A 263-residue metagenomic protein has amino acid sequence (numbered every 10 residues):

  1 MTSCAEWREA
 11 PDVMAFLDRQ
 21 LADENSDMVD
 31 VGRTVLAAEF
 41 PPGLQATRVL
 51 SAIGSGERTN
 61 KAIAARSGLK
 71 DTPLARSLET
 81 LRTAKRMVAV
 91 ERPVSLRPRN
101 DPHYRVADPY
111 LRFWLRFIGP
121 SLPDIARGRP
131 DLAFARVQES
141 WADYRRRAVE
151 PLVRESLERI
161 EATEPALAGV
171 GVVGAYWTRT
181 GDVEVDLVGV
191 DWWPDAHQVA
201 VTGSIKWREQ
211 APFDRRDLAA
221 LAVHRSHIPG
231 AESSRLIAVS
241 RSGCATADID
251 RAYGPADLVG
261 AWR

Functional and structural regions predicted by a protein language model:
M1-T34: Amphipathic alpha-helical "lid/sensor" segments that cap RecA-like P-loop NTPase cores
V31-P42, A62: Short amphipathic alpha-helical boundary/capping segments
A46-G54, R154: Hydrophobic residues on short alpha-helical segments
V49, T59-S67: A short acidic, leucine-rich amphipathic alpha-helix
S67-K85: Short amphipathic alpha-helical interaction segments
R82-V94: A short, conserved structural fragment
E91-H103: Short, Lys/Arg-rich nucleic-acid/phosphate-binding segment
P102-R263: A cross-kingdom feature that marks ATP-driven nucleic-acid transaction machinery
